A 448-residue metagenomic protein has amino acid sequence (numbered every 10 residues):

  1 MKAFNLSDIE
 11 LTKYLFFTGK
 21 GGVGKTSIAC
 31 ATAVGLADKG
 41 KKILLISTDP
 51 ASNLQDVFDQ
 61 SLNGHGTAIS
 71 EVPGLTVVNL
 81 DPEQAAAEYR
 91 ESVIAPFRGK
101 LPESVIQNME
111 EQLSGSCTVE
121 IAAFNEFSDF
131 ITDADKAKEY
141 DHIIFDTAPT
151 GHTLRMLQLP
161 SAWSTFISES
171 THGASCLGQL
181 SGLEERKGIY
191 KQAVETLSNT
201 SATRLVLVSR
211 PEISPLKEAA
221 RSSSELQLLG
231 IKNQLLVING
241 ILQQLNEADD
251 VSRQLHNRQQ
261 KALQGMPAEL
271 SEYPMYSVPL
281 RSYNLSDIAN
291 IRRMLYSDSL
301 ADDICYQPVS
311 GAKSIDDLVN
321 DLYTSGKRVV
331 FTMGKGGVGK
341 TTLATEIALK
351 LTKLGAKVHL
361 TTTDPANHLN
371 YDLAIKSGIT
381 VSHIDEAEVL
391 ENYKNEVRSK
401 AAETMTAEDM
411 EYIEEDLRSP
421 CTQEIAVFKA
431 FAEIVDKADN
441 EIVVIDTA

Functional and structural regions predicted by a protein language model:
M1-I9, S61, V194, S198-V330: C-terminal lobe/tail of nucleotide-utilizing enzymes
D8-I9, L36-K39, I69-E71, D133-K138 (+5 more regions): Conserved catalytic network of the ASCE P-loop NTPase/AAA+ motor domain
T12, K41, A137-Y140, A202 (+4 more regions): Short, high-confidence coil segments that cap the C-terminus of an alpha-helix and link into the following beta-strand
F16-L80, T147, L157-S161, F331-E391: Walker A/P-loop NTP-binding active-site region of P-loop NTPases, recognizing the glycine-rich GxxxxGKT/S
T18, I46-S47, D146, V206-R210 (+5 more regions): Conserved beta-strand segments of the P-loop GTPase G domain that flank and frequently precede/overlap
P50-N53, P82-A86, P149-H152, S161 (+5 more regions): Conserved nucleotide-binding/hydrolysis micro-motifs of P-loop NTPases
S52-T118, N367-R418: P-loop NTPase motor core
R98-V208, E212, E218-R221, T404-A448: Phosphate/Mg2+-binding loops and adjacent switch elements in nucleotide/diphosphate-handling enzyme cores
